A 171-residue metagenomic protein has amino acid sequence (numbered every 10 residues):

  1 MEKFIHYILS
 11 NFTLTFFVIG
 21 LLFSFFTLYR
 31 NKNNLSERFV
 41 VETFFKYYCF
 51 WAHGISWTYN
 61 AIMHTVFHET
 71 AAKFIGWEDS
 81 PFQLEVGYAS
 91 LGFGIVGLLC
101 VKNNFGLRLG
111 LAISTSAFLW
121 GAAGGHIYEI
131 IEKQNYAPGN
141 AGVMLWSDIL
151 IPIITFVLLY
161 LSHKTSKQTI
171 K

Functional and structural regions predicted by a protein language model:
M1-S24: Hydrophobic transmembrane alpha-helical segments in integral membrane proteins
H6-Y7, A72-Q83, N135-S147: Non-cytosolic membrane-interface motifs at loop->transmembrane helix junctions
F23-L28, L99-C100, I151-T169: Membrane-water interface at the C-terminal end of transmembrane alpha helices
K32-Y48, K102-R108, Q168: Membrane-interface helix-boundary motifs at transmembrane edges
Y48-H53, I75-S90: A loop-to-helix transmembrane entry motif
T58-E78: Membrane-helix boundary elements
A89-F93, L111-Y128, I151-T155: Hydrophobic alpha-helical membrane segments
V101-L109, G124-A141: Membrane-helix boundary connector in multi-pass membrane proteins
